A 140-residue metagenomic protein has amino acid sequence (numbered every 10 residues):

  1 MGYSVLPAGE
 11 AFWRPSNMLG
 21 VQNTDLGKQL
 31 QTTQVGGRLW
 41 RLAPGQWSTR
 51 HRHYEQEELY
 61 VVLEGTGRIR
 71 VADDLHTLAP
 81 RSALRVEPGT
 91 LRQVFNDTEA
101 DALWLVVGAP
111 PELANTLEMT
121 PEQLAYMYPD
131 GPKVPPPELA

Functional and structural regions predicted by a protein language model:
M1-V35, T116-A140: A short, N-terminal "cap"/entry segment at the start of jelly-roll beta-barrel domains of the cupin/DSBH fold
Q22-D25, R38-H53: Conserved short histidine dyad/triad with adjacent acidic residue
Q31, R68, P88-A114: Ligand-binding loop in jelly-roll beta-barrel domains
T33, A43-Q46, T66-R68, L75 (+1 more regions): Short, charged/polar surface micro-motifs in flexible loops or helix N-caps
E55-E57, V61-G67: Glycine- and acidic-residue-biased ligand/ion/polar-headgroup-sensing regions
D73-G89: Short acidic-glycine-tyrosine-enriched beta hairpin
